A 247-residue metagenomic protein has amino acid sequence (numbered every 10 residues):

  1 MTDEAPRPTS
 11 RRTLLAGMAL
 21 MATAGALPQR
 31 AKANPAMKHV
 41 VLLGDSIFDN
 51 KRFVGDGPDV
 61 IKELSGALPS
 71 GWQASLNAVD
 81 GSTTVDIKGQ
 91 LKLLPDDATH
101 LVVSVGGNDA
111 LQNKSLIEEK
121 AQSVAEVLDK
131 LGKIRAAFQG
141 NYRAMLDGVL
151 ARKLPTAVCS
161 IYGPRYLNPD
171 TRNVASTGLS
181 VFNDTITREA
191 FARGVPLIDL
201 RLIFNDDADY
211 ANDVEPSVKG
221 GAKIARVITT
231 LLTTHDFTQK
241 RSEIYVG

Functional and structural regions predicted by a protein language model:
M1-T9: N-terminal secretory signal peptides
T9-M21: N-terminal export leaders
G17-A19, L27, A31-D80, Q90-D97: Serine-esterase "nucleophile elbow" of acetyl-processing enzymes
K51-R52, V85, Q112: Short N-terminal helix/helix-N-cap motif within the alpha/beta-hydrolase-1
G57, T83, G221: Conserved donor sugar-nucleotide recognition element shared by glycan-biosynthetic enzymes
G89-G247: Alpha-helical cap/lid subdomain in secreted, periplasmic, or secretory-pathway luminal O-acyl-processing enzymes
